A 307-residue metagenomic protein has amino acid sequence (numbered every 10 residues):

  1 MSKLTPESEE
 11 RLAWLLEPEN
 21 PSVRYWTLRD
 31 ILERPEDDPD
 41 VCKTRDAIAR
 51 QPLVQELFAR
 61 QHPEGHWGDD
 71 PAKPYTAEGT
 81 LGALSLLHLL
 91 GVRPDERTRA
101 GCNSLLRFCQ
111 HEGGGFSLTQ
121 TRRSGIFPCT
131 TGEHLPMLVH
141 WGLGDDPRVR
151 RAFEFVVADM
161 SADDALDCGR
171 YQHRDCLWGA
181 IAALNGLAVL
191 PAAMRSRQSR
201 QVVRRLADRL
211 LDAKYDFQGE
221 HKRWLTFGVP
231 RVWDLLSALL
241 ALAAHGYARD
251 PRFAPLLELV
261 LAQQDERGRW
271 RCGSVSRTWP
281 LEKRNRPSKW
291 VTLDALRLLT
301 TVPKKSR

Functional and structural regions predicted by a protein language model:
M1-R307: Preference for long, amphipathic alpha-helical scaffolds in soluble/luminal domains and all-alpha bundles
